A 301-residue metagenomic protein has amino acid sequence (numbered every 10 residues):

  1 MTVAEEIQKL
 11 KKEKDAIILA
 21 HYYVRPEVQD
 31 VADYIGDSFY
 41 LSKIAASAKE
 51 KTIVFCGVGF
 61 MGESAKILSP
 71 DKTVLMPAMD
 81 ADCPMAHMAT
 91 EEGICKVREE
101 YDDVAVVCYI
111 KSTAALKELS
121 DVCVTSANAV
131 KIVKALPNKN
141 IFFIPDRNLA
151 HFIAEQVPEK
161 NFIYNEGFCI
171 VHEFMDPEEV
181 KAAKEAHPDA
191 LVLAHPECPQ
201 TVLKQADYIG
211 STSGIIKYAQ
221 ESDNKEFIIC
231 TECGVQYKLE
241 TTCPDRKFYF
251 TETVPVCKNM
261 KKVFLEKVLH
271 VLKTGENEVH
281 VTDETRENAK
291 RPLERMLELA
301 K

Functional and structural regions predicted by a protein language model:
M1-C230, V235-K301: Active-site loop-to-helix "anion-binding N-cap" substructures in soluble metabolic enzymes
